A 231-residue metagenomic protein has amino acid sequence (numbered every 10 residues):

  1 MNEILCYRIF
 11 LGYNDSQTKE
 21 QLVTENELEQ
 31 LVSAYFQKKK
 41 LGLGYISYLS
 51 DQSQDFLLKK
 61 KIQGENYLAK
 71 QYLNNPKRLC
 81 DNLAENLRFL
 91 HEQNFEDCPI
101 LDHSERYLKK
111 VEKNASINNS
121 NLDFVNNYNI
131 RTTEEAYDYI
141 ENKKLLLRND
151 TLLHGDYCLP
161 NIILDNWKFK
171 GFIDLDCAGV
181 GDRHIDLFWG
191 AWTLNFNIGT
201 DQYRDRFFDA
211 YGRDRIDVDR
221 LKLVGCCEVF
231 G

Functional and structural regions predicted by a protein language model:
M1-E3, D165: Active-site beta-strand termini and strand-to-loop segments that position acidic
I4-L5, N119-V125, D201-R213, F230-G231: ATP/Mg2+ or Mg2+-diphosphate-binding catalytic cores that bind nucleotide phosphates or diphosphates via glycine-rich
L5-I100: ATP-binding pocket architecture of kinase catalytic cores
E25, E228-G231: Short hydrophobic/aromatic patches at helix-to-coil boundaries
N26, K61, G155-Y157, L175-C177 (+1 more regions): Generic detector of well-ordered alpha-helical packing
V32-Y35, C80-D81, E85, E92-G155 (+1 more regions): An alpha-helical support segment within catalytic cores of ATP-dependent transferases
N149-L152, D165-K222, C226: Active-site Asp-x-Gly
P160-L164: Hydrophobic residue at the +6 position relative to the catalytic HRD Asp in the kinase catalytic loop
